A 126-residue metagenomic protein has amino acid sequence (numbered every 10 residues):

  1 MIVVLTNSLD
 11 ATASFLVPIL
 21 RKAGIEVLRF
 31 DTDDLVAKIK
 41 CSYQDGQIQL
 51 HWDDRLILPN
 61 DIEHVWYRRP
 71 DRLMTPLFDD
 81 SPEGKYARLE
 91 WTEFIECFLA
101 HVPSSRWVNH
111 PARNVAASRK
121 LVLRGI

Functional and structural regions predicted by a protein language model:
M1-V3: Extreme N-terminal starter segment of soluble prokaryotic enzymes
N7-I19, T32-I126: Conserved N-proximal alpha/beta basic substrate-recognition cap immediately N-terminal to, or forming the N-lobe
A23-L28, D61: A generic structural motif
